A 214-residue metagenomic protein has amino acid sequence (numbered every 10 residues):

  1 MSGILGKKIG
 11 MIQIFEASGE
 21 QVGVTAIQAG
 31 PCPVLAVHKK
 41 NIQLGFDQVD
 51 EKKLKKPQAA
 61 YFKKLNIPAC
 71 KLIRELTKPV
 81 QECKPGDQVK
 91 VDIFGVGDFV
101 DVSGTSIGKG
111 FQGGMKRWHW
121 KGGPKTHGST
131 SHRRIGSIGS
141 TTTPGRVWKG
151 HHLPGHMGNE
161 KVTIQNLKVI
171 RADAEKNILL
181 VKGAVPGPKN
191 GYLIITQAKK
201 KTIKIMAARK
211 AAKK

Functional and structural regions predicted by a protein language model:
M1-K214: Extended basic (Lys/Arg/His-rich) segments that typically form rRNA-contacting surfaces in ribosomal proteins
